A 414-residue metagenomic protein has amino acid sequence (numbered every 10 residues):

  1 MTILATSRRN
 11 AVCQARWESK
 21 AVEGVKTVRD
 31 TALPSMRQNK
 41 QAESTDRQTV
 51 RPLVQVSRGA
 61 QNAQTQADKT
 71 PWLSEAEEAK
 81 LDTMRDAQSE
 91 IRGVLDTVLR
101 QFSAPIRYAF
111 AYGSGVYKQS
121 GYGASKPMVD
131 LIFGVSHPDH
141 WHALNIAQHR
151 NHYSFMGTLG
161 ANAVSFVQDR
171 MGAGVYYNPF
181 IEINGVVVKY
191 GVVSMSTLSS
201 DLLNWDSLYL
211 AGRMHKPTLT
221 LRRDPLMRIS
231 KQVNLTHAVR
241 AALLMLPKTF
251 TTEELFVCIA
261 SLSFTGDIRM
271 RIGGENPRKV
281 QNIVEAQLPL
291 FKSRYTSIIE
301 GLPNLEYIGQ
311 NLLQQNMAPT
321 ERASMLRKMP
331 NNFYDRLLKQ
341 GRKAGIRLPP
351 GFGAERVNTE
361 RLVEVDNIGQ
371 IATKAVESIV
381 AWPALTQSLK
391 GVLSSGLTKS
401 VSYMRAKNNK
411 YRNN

Functional and structural regions predicted by a protein language model:
M1-Q14: N-terminal chloroplast transit peptides
K20, G24-Y112: Helical scaffold of the NTase/Pol beta-like nucleotidyltransferase catalytic core
G24-R58, V94, T197-L244, G353 (+2 more regions): Non-catalytic accessory segments flanking enzymatic or RNA/DNA-binding domains
E77-I91, Y122-S125, I132-S196: Metal-dependent nucleotidyltransferase catalytic core
V98-V129, V135-P138: Active-site nucleotide-donor binding segment shared across nucleotidyl transfer reactions
F155-N282, P289, S293: Conserved NTP/Mg2+-binding pocket subregion across the NTase superfamily
Q281-N332, R336-L338: Small-residue-rich helix-loop
Q314-Q315, P319-N414: Charge-dense, extended regions
